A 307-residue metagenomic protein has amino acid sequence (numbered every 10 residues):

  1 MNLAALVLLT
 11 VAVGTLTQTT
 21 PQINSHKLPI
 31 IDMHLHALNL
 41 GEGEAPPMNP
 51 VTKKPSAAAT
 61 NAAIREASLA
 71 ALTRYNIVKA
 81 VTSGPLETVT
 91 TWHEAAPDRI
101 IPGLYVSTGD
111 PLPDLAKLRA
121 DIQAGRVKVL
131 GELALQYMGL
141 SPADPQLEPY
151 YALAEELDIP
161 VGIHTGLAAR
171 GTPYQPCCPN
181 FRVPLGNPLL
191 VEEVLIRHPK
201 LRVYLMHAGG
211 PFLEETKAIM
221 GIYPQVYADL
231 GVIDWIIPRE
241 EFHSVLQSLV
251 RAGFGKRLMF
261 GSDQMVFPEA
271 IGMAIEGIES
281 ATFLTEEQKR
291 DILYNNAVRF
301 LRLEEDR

Functional and structural regions predicted by a protein language model:
M1-L9: Sec-dependent signal peptide recognition, specifically the positively charged N-region followed immediately by
L3, L16-H36, E42-G43, V51-K79 (+2 more regions): Mid-to-C-terminal alpha-helical segments outside catalytic/metal-binding sites
I30-L40, G162-G166, L205: Histidine-centered catalytic micro-motifs
H34, L72, L130, A154 (+5 more regions): Conserved, mostly hydrophobic/aromatic
L38-L40, E87-T90, G109-D110, Y137-M138 (+4 more regions): Active-site environment of divalent metal-dependent phosphoester hydrolases
L86-Y174, N180-R182: Active-site gating/metal-coordination segments in enzymes
K128-V129, A143-M259: Catalytic pocket-lining loop regions of alpha/beta-barrel enzymes, especially the amidohydrolase/enolase/GH5 lineages
